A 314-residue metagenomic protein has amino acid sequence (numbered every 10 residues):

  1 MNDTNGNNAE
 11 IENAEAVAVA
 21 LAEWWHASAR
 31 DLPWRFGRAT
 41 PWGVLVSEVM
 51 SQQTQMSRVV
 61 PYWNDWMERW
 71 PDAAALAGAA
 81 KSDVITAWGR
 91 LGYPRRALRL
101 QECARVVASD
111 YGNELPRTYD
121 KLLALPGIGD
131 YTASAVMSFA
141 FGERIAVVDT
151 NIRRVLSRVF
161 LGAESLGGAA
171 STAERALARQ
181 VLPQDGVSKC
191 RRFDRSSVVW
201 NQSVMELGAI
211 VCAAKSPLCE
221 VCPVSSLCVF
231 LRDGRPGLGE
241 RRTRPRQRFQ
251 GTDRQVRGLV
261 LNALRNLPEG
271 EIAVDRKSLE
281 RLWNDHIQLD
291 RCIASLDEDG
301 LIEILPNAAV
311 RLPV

Functional and structural regions predicted by a protein language model:
M1-N13, Q184-D194: Intrinsically disordered, low-complexity terminal tails and inter-domain linkers enriched for S/T/G/P/D/E
N8-V19, R38: Extreme N-terminus of proteins, especially the signal/transit-peptide cleavage junction and the first residues
V19-Q250, R254-Q255, R265-V274, E280-H286 (+1 more regions): Catalytic cores of DNA base-excision repair glycosylases
R257-L261: Hydrophobic residues on short alpha-helical segments
W283-D297: Short amphipathic alpha-helical interaction segments
D297-V310: A short, conserved structural fragment
